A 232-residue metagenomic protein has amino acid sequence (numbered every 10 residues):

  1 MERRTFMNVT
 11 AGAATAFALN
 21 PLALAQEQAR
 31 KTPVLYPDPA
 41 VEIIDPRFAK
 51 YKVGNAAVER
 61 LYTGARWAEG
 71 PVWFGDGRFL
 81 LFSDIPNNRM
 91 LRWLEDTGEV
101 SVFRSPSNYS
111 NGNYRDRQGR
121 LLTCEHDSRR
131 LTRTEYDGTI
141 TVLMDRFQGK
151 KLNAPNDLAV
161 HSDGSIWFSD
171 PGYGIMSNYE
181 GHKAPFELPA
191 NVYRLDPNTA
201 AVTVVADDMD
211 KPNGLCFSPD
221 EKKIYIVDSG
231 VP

Functional and structural regions predicted by a protein language model:
E2-A14, L24-P232: Sequence-structural signature of mature extracellular/luminal beta-sheet repeat domains, prominently beta-propellers
